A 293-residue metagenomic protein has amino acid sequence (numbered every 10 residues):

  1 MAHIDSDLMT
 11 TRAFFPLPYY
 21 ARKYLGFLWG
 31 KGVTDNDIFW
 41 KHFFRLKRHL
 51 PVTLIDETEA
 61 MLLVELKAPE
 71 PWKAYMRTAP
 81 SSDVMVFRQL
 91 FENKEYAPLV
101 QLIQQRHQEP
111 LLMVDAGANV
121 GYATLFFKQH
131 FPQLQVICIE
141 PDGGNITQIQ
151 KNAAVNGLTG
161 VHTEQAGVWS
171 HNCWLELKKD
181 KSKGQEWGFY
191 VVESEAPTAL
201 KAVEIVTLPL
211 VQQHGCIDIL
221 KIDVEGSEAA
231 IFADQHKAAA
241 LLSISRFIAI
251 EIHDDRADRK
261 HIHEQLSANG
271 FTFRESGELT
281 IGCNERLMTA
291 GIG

Functional and structural regions predicted by a protein language model:
M1-G293: Phosphate/nucleotide-binding beta-alpha loop and adjacent structural elements of enzyme active sites
